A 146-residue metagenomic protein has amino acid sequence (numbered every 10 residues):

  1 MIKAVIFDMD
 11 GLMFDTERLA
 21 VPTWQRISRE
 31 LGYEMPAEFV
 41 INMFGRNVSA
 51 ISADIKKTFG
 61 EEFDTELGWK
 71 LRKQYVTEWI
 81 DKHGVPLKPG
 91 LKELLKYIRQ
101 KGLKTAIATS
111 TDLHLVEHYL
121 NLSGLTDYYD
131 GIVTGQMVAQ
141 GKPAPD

Functional and structural regions predicted by a protein language model:
M1-I41: Active-site neighborhood of HAD-like aspartate-dependent phosphohydrolases
K3-A4, K96-Y97, K104, D130: Structural signature of beta-strand start/N-cap positions in the alpha/beta core of ABC transporter nucleotide-binding
L19, M43-N47, L71, P86-G90 (+2 more regions): Short beta->alpha linker loops
P22, E30-F59, G68: Alpha-helical substrate-recognition element adjacent to the catalytic core
W24, S52, L91, V116-L120 (+1 more regions): Hydrophobic packing residues within well-ordered alpha-helices of enzyme cores
R26-L31, E93-L103: A short, Lys/Arg-enriched amphipathic alpha-helix followed by its capping loop at the start of a domain
E34, K56-K92, K101: Metal-dependent phosphoesterase signature
V85-P86, A106, D112-D146: Substrate-recognition "cap/lid" segment bordering the active-site pocket of phosphatases
